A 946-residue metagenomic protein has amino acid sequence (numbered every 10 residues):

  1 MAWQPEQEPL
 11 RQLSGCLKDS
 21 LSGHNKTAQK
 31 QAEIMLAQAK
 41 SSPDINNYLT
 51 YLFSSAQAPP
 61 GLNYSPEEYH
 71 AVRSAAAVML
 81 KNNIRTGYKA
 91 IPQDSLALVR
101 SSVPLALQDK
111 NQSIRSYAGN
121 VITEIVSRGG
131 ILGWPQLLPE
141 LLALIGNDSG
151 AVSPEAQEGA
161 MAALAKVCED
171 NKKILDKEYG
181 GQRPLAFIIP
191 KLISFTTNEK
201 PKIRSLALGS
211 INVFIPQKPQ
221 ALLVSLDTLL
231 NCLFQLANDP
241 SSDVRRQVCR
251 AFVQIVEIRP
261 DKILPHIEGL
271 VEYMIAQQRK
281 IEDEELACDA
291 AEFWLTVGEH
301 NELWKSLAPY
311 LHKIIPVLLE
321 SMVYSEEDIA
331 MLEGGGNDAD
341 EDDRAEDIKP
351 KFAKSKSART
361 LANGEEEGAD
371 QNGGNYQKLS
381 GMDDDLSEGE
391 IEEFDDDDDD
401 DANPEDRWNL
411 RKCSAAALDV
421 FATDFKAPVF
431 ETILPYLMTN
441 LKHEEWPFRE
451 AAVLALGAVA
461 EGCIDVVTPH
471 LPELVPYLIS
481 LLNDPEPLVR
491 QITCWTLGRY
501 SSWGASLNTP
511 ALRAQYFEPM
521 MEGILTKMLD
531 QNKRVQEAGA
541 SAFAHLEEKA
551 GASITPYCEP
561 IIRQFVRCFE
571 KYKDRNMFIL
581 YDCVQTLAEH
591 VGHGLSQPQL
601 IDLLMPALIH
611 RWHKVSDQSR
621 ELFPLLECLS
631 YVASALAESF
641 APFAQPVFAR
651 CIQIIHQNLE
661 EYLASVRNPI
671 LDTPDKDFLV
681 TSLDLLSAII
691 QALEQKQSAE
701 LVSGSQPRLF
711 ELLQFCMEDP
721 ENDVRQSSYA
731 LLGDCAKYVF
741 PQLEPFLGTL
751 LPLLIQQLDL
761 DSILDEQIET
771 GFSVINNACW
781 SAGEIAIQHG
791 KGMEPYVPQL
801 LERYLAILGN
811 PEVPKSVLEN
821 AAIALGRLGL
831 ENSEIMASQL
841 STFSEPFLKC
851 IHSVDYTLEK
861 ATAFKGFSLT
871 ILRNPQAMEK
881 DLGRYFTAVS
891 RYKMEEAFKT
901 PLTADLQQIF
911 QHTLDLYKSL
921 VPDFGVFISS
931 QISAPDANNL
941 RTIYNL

Functional and structural regions predicted by a protein language model:
M1-L946: Karyopherin-beta/Importin-beta family HEAT-repeat alpha-solenoid scaffold
